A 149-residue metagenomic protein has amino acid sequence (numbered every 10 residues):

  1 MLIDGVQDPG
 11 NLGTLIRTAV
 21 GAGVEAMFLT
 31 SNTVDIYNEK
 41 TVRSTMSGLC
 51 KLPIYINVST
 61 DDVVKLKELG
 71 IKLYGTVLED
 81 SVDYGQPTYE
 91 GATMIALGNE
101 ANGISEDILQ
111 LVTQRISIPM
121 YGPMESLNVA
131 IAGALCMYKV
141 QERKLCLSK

Functional and structural regions predicted by a protein language model:
M1-D80: RNA substrate-binding interface of SAM-dependent RNA methyltransferases
D8, G13-I16, K51, L78 (+4 more regions): Short, flexible micro-motifs
A19-A22, A26, A92, A96 (+2 more regions): A sequence-composition feature that detects small, non-aromatic residues
G21-A22, I36, T41-G48, E106-K149: Structured adenosyl-cofactor binding patch, chiefly the S-adenosyl-L-methionine
F28-S31, I54-V58, S81-Y84, A101-I104 (+2 more regions): Short, surface-exposed, polar/charged, turn-prone segments marking secondary-structure boundaries
Y55-V64, Y84, Q114-I116, K139-V140: A generic structural signal for ordered secondary structure
G70, Y89-N99, L135-C146: Short flexible/disordered coil segments
Y74-M124, N128: Active-site/ligand-binding-proximal alpha/beta "capping" segment
